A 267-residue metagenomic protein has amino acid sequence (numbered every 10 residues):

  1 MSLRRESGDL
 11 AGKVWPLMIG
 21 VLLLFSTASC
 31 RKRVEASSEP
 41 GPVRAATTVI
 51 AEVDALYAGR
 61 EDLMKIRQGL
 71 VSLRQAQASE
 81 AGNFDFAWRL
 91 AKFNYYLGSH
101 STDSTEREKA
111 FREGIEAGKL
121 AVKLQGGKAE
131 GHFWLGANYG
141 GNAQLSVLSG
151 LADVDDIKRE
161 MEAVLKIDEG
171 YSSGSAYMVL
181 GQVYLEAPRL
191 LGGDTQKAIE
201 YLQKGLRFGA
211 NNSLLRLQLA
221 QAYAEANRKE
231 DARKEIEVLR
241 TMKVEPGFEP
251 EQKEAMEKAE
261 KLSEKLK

Functional and structural regions predicted by a protein language model:
C30-E80, F84-G98: N-terminal leader/linker segments that initiate helical-solenoid repeat arrays
K32-E35, S175, G192-G193, E225 (+1 more regions): Terminal, low-structured helical/coil segments at or just beyond the last alpha-helical repeat
A58-S72, R107-G118, L151-K158, L191-I199: Helix-turn-helix repeat elements of alpha-solenoid scaffolds
A81, G126, E169-Y171, A210: Short coil turns that delineate tetratricopeptide repeat
F86, G131, G174-A176, L215: TPR alpha-solenoid repeat register
V154, A163, E169-K204: Alpha-helical adaptor scaffolds
